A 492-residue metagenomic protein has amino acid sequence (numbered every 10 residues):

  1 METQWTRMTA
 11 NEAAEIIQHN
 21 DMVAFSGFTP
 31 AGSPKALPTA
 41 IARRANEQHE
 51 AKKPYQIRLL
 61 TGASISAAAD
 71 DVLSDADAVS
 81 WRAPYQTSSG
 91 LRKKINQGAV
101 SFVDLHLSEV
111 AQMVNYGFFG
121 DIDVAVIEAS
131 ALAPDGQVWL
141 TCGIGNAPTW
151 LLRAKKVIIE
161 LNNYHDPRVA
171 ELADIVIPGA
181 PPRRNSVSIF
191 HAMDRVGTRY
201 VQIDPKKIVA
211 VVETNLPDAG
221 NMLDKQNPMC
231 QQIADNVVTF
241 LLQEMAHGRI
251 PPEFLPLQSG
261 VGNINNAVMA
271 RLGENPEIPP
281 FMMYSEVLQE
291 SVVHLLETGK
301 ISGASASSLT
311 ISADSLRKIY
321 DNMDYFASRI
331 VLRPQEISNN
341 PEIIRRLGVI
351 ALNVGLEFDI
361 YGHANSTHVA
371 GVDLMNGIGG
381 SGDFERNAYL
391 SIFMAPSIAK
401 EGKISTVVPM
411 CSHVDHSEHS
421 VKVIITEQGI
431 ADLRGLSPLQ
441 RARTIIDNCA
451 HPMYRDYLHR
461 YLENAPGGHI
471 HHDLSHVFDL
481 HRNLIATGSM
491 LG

Functional and structural regions predicted by a protein language model:
M1-G492: Conserved alpha/beta enzyme-core scaffold
